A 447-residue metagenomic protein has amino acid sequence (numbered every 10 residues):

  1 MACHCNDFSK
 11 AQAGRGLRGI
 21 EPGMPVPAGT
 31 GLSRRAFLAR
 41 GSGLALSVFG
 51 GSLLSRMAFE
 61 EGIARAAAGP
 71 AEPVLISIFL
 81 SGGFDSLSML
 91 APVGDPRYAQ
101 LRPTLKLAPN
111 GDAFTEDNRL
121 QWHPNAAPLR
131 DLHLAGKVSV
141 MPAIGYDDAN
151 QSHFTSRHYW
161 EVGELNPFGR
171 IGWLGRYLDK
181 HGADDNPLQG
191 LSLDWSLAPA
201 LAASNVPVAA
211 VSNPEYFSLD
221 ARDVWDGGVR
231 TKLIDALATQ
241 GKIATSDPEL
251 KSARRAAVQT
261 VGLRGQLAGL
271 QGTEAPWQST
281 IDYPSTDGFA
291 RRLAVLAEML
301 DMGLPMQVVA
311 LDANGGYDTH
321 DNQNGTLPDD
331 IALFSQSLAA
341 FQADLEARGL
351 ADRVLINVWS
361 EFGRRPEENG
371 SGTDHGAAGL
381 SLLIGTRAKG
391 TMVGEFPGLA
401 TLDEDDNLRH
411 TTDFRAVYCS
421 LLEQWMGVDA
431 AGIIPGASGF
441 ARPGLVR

Functional and structural regions predicted by a protein language model:
M1-L32, A36: N-terminal secretory signal peptides
H4-K10, A91-P92, P103-A126, G316-P328 (+1 more regions): Feature marks hydrolase-like catalytic cores characterized by long aromatic- and Gly/Pro-rich stretches
P25-G31, R35, G51-D95: C-terminal segment of N-terminal export signals and the immediately downstream linker at the start of the mature
I63-A67, L120-W225: Extracytoplasmic mature domains of secreted/periplasmic and thylakoid-lumen proteins
A71-V74, F84-Q121, A127-P128, S139 (+1 more regions): Active-site-surrounding "flap" and adjacent substrate/cofactor-binding loops of secreted or lumenal enzymes, prototyped
P73-F84, L129, S139, Q307-A313 (+2 more regions): Beta-strand elements within well-structured catalytic alpha/beta cores of enzymes that handle phosphate/sulfate esters
H181-D287: Patatin-like phospholipase A catalytic core
A238-D344: Anion-binding catalytic surfaces of enzymes that hydrolyze or transfer phosphate/sulfate esters
